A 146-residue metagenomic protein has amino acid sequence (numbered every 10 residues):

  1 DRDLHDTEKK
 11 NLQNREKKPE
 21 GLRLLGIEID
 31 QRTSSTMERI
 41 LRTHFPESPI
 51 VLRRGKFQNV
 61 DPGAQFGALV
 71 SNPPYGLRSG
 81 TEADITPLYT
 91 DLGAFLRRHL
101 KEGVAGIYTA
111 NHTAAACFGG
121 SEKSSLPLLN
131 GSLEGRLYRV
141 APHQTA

Functional and structural regions predicted by a protein language model:
D1-A146: Class I S-adenosyl-L-methionine-dependent methyltransferase catalytic core
